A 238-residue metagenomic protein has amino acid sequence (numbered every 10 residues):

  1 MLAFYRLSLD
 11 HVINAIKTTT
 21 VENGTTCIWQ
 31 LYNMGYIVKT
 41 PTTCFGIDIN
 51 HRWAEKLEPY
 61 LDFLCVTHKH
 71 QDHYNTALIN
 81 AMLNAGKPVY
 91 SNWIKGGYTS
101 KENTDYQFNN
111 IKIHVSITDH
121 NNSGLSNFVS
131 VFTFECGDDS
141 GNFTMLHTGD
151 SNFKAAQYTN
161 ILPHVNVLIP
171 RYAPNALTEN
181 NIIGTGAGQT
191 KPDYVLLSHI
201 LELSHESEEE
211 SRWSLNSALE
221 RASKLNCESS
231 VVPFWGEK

Functional and structural regions predicted by a protein language model:
M1-P59, G97-P163, N175-T178, F234-K238: Core dinuclear metal-dependent hydrolase active-site scaffold
C44-F45, F63, V167, Y194: Short, Asp-centered acidic motifs that coordinate Mg2+ and/or phosphate in catalytic or ligand-binding sites
I47, T67, H147-D150, P170 (+1 more regions): Active-site flanking residues adjacent to catalytic metal/cofactor-binding acidic residues
N50-K95, L162-I169: Active-site metal-binding motif and surrounding structural segment of the metallo-beta-lactamase
H70, N152, A173-N175, L201-E202: Catalytic metal-binding/acid-base residues of hydrolase active sites
Y74, A155-A156, A176-N180, S204-E209: Extracytoplasmic/secreted cell-surface and envelope-processing proteins
T76-M82, Q157-I161, N180-Q189: A short acidic, amphipathic alpha-helical/loop segment
Y98-F108, S126, Y158-T159, G184-K238: Binuclear metal-ion centers of metallo-dependent hydrolases, dominated by the metallo-beta-lactamase
